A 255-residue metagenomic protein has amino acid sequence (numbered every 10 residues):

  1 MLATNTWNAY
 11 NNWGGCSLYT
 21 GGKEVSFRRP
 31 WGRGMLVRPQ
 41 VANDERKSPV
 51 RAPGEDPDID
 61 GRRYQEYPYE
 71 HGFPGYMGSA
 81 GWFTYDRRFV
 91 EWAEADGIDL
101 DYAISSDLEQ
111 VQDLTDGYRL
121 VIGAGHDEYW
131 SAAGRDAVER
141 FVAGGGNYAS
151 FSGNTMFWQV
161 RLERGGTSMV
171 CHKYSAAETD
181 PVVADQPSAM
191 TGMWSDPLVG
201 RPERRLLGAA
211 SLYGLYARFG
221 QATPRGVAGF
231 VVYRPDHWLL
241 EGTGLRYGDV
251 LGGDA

Functional and structural regions predicted by a protein language model:
M1-L114: Aromatic-Pro/Gly-enriched surface loop or interdomain linker that acts as a lid/target-recognition segment
L2, L18, L36, F73 (+12 more regions): Generic detector of leucine side chains in alpha-helical contexts
W7, G14, E128-R234, L239: A glycine-rich, often tryptophan-bearing local segment used as a flexible ligand/cofactor-contacting loop or short
T20-E55, P197, R201-A210, G214-G242 (+1 more regions): Low-complexity, Gly/Ser/Thr/Pro- and Asn/Asp-enriched, turn/coil-prone segments that serve as flexible N-terminal
E66-P68, G117, C171-K173, L212 (+1 more regions): Intrinsically disordered, low-complexity N-terminal regions enriched in serine/proline/glycine with scattered basic
G78-R164: Helical hinge/lid and interdomain linker segments adjacent to catalytic or ligand-binding clefts that mediate domain
A93-A95, R246, V250-A255: Extracellular low-complexity, Gly/Ser/Thr-rich intrinsically disordered linkers and protease-sensitive activation/hinge
